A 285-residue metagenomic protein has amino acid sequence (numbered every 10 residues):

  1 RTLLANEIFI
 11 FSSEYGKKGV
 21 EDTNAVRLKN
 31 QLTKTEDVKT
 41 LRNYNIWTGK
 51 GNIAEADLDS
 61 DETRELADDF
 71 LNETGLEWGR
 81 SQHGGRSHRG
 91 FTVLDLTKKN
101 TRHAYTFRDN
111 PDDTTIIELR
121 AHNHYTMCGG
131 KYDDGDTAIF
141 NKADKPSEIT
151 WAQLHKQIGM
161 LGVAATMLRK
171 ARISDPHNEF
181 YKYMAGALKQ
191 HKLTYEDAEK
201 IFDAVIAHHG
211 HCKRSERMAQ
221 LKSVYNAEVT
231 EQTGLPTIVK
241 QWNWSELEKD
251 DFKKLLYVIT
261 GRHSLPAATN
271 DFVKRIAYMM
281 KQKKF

Functional and structural regions predicted by a protein language model:
R1-A165: Conserved phosphate/metal-binding and DNA-contacting active-site motifs used in DNA phosphodiester-bond processing
T2, N6, G130, K182-H191 (+2 more regions): Short, hydrophobic/amphipathic alpha-helical patches that form generic packing surfaces within helical domains
T40-R42, R169-F180, K192-D197: Structural motif
K156-R172, R262-N270: Intrinsic-disorder/low-complexity linker and hinge segments
V163, E179-Y183: Alpha-helix N-cap/N′ positions at the starts of helices
A185-A204, V239-F285: N-terminal nucleic-acid engagement/recognition segments and initiation subdomains in replication, restriction
D203-M218: Short, mixed-charge aromatic SLiMs
S215-K249: Long, compositionally biased
